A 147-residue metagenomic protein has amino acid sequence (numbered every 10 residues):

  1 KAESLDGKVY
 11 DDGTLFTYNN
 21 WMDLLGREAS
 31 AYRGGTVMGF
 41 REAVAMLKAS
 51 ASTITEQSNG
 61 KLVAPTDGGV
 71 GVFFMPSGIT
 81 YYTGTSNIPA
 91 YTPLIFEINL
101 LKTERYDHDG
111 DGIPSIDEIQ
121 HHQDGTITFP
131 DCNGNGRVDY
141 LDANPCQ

Functional and structural regions predicted by a protein language model:
A2-S4, K102: Residue-level signal for short segments within beta-strands and strand-turn junctions of well-structured beta-sheet
S4-F96, G110: A beta-strand/beta-hairpin structural motif
I98-L100: A structural signal for short, hydrophobic beta-strand segments that form beta-sheets in beta-rich/all-beta domains
T103-Q147: Extracellular calcium-associated, cysteine-rich motifs in secreted modular proteins
